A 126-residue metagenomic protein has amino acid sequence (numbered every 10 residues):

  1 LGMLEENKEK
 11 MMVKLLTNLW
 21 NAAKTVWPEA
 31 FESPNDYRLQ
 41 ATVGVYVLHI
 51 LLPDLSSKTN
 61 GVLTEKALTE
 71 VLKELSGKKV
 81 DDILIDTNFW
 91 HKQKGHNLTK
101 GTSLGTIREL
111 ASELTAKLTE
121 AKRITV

Functional and structural regions predicted by a protein language model:
L1-V126: Accessory terminal alpha-helical modules
